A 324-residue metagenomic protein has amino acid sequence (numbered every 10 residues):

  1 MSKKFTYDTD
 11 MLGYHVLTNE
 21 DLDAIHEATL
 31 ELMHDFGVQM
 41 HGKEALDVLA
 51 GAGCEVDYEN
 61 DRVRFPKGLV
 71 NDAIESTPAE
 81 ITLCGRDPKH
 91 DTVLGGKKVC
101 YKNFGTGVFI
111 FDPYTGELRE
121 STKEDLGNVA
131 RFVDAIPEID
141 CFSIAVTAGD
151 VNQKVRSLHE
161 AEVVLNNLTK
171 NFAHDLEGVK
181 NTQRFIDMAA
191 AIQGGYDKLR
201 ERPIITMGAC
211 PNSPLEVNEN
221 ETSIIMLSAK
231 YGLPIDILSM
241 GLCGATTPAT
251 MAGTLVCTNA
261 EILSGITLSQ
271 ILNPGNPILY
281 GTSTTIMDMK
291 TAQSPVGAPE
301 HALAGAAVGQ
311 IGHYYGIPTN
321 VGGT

Functional and structural regions predicted by a protein language model:
M1-E124: Acidic/polar, glycine-rich intrinsically disordered N-terminal extensions of enzymes
E120-T324: Helix-rich catalytic cores of soluble enzyme domains
